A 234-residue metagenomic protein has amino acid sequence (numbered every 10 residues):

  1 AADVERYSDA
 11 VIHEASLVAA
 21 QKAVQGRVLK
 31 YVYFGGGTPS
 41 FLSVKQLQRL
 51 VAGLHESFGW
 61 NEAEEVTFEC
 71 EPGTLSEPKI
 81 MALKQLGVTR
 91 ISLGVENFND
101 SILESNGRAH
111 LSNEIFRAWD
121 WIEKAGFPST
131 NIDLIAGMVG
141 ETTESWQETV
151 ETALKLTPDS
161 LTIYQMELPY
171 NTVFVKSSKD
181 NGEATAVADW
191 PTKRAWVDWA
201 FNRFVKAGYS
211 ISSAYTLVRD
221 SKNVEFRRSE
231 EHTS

Functional and structural regions predicted by a protein language model:
A2-N202: Conserved non-cysteine loop/helix-boundary elements of the Radical SAM core domain that shape
M166, A214-L217: Short, well-ordered beta-to-alpha junction loops that form the rim of enzyme active sites and present histidine/acidic
R203-Y215: Acidic/polar loop patches that form or flank catalytic/metal-binding clefts of enzymes that bind anionic ligands
T216-S229: Beta-rich nucleic-acid/ligand-interaction surfaces
E231-T233: Conserved small/polar residues in nucleotide/adenosyl-binding loops
